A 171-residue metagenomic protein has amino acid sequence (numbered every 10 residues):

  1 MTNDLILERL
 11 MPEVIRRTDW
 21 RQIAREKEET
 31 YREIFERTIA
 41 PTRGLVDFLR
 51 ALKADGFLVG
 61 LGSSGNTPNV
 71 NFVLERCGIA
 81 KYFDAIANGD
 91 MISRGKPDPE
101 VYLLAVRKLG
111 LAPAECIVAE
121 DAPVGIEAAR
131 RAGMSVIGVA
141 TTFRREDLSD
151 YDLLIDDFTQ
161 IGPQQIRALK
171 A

Functional and structural regions predicted by a protein language model:
M1-V46, R50-D55: N-terminal helical cap/lid subdomain that shapes the substrate entry/recognition surface in HAD-like hydrolases
Y31-R32, T42, V59, F83 (+1 more regions): Broad hydrophobic/π-residue packing in well-ordered secondary structure
E36-R37, L58-V59, D90, P113-A114: A generic structural signal for short
P41, V59-G62, R94, V118-A119: Conserved SAM-binding loop
V46, R50-K53, T67, N71-A171: Asp-based, Mg2+/Mn2+-dependent phosphohydrolase catalytic module
